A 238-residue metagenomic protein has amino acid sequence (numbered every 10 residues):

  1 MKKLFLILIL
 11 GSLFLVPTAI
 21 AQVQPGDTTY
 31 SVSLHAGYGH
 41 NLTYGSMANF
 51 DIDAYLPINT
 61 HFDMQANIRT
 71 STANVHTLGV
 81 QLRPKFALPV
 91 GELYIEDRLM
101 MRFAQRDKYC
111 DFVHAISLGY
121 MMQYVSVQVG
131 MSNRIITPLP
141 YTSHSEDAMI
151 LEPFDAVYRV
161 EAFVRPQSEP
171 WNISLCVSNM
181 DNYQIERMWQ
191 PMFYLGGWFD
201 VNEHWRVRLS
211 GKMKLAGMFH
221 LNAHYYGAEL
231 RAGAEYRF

Functional and structural regions predicted by a protein language model:
M1-S31, F238: Cleavable N-terminal export/targeting peptides
A21-T72, R237: Short glycine/proline- and aromatic-enriched beta-strand/turn motifs that initiate or cap beta-hairpins
Y30, Y44-F50, N74-V80, K108-H114 (+5 more regions): Residues that define the transmembrane beta-barrel architecture of outer-membrane proteins
L34-H40, A66-T70, D97-M101, I116 (+3 more regions): Transmembrane beta-barrel strands of outer-membrane/channel proteins
Y38-S46, T72-H76, V90, M101-C110 (+4 more regions): Gram-negative outer-membrane beta-barrel proteins
I58-A66, A87-I95, Q123-V129, P166-L175 (+2 more regions): Repeated loop/turn-to-beta-strand initiation elements of outer-membrane beta-barrel proteins
V113-Y183: Detector for outer-membrane/organellar transmembrane beta-barrel domains, recognizing the amphipathic beta-strand
A162, F199, H224-F238: Outer-membrane beta-barrel "beta-signal"
